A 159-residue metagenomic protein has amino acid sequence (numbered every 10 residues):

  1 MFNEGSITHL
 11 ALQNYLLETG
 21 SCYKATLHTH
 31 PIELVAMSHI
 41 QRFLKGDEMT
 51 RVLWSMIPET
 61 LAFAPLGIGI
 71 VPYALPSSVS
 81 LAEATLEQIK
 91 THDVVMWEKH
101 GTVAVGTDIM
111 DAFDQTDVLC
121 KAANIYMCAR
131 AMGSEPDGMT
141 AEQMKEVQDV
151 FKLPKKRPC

Functional and structural regions predicted by a protein language model:
M1-C159: Glycine-rich flexible loops
